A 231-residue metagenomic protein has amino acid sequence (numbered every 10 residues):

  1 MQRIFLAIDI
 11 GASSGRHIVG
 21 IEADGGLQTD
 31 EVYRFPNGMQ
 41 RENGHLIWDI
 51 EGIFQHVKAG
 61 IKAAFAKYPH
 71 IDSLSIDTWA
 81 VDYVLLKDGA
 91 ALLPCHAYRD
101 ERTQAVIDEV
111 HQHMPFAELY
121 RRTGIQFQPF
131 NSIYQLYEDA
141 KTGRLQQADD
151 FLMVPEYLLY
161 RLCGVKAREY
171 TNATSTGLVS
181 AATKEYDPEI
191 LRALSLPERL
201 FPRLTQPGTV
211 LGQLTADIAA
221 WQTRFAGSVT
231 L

Functional and structural regions predicted by a protein language model:
M1-P94, A105, R121, Q147 (+3 more regions): N-terminal glycine/serine-rich phosphate-binding loop of ATP-dependent small-molecule kinases, especially carbohydrate
I10-A12, Y120-L231: Gly/Ser/Thr-rich active-site cleft segment
T78, R99, G208: Residues that line or immediately flank small-molecule/substrate-binding pockets and catalytic motifs
A90-R102, T174-L178: A charged helix-plus-loop insertion that forms the helical arch/lid used to bind and gate nucleic-acid substrates
H96, D100-M114: Short alpha-helix plus adjacent loop in nuclease-associated cores
